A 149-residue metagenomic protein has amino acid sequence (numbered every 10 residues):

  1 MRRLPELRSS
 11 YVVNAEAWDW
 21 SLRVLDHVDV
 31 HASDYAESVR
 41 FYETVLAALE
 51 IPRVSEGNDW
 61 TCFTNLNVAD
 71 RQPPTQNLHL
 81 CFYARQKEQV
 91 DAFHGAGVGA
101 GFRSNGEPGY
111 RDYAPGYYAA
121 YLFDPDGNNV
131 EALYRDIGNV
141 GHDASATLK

Functional and structural regions predicted by a protein language model:
L7, Y11-V39, L80, D136-K149: N-terminal beta-strand motif that seeds the catalytic metal site of vicinal oxygen chelate
A15-D19, T64-A100: Long, continuous compositionally biased terminal/linker segments
V28, A114-P115, Y121, A132-N139: Short beta->alpha transition motifs characteristic of CBS
D29-N67: Core segments of cupin and vicinal oxygen chelate
A32-A36, F82-D126: Vicinal oxygen chelate
N129: Glycine-rich acetyl-CoA-binding "A-motif" of GNAT/NAT acetyltransferases
